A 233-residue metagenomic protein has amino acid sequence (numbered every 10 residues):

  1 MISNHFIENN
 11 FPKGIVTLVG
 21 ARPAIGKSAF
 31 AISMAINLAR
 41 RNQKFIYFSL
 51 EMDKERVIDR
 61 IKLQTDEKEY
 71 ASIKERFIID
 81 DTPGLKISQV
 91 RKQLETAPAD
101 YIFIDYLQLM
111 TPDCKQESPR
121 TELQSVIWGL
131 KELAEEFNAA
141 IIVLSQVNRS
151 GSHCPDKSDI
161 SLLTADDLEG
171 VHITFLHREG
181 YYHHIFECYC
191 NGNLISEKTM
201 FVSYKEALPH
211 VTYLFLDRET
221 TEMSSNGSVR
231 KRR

Functional and structural regions predicted by a protein language model:
M1-N4, G84-L85, P155-D159: Short gly/ser/thr-rich secondary-structure transition/capping motifs
M1-T65: The Walker A/P-loop phosphate-binding site
I7, R41-S125, G129-E132, Y204 (+2 more regions): Conserved inter-motif catalytic segment of the P-loop NTP-binding fold
I7-F11, L94, T164-D166: Replace "in large, NTP-powered and nucleic-acid-processing enzymes" with "in large, NTP-powered factors and other
P12-K13, I73, A97-P98, F137-N138: Short loop/turn elements that form and flank the Walker-type P-loop nucleotide-binding site in RecA-like NTPase cores
V16-G20, I46-S49, I78, F103 (+2 more regions): Structured core elements
R22, T82, L107, V147-N148: Anionic group-transfer/hydrolysis microenvironments
R60, S125-R233: Phosphate-binding/switch region of NTP-binding enzymes
